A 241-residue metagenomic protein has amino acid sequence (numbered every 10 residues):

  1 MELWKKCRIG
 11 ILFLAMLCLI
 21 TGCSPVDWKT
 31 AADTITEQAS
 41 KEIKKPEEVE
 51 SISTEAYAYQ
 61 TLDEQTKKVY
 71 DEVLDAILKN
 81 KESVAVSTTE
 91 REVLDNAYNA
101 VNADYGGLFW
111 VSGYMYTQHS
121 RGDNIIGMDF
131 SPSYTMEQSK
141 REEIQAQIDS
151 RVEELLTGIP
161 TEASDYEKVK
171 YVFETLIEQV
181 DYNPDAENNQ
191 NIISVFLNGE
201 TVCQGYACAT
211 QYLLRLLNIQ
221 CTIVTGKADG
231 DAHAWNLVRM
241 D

Functional and structural regions predicted by a protein language model:
E2-D27: Sec-dependent N-terminal signal peptides of Gram-positive bacterial secreted proteins and lipoproteins
G22-A163: N-terminal accessory/pre-domain segments preceding catalytic cores
Y70, L197-T201, T225: Alpha-helix capping and helix-loop boundary segments enriched in small/acidic/polar residues
S139, E187-F196, T201, G205 (+1 more regions): Conserved active-site-adjacent core of cysteine acyl-enzyme catalytic domains
K140-V195: Secondary-structure boundary elements
E178-N183, T201-C203, K227-D231: Solvent-exposed loop/turn segments at secondary-structure junctions within structured extracellular/periplasmic domains
G205-D241: Hydrophobic/aromatic-rich core segments of domains that either
